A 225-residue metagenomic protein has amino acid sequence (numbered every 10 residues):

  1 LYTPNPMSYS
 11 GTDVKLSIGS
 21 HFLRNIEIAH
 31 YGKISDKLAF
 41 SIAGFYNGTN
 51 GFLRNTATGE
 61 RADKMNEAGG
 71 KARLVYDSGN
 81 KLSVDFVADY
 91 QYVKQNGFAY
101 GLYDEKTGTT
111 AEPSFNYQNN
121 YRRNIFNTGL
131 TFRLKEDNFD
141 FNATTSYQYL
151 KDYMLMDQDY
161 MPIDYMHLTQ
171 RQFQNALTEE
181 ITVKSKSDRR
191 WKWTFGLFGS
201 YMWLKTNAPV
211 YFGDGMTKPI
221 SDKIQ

Functional and structural regions predicted by a protein language model:
L1-N55, E60-G70, K81-L82, F126 (+1 more regions): Outer-membrane beta-barrel translocator/receptor signature
S8, T49-L53, D152-L155, L204-A208: Short acidic/His/Gly/Ser-rich catalytic and metal-binding motifs that mark active-site loops of diverse hydrolases
S10-D13, F52-T58, T109-N116, M161-H167 (+1 more regions): Extracytoplasmic loops and strand-loop junctions of Gram-negative outer membrane beta-barrel proteins
K15-L16, Y92, A208: Generic secondary-structure boundary signal with a strong preference for alpha-helix termini
F40, G59, D63-M202: Outer-membrane beta-barrel domain signature, strongest for Gram-negative TonB-dependent receptors and also present
F212: Catalytic loop of the DD-peptidase/beta-lactamase superfamily, centered on the K-T-G motif and neighboring
